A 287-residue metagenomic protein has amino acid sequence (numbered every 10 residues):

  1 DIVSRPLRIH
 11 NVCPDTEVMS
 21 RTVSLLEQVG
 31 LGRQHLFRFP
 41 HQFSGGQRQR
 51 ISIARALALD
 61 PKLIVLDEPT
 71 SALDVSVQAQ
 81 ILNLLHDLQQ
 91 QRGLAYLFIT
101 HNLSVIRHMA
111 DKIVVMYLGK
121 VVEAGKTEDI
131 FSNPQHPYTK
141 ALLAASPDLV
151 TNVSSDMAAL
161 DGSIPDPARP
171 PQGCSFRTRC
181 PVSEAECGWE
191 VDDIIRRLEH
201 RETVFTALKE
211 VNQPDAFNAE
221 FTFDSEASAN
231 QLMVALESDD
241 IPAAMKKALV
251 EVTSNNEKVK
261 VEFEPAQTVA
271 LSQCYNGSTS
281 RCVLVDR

Functional and structural regions predicted by a protein language model:
D1-I9: Q-loop/switch helix immediately C-terminal to the Walker
E17-Q34, L143-A144: Conserved ABC ATPase "signature" region
S20, F37-F39, S155: Interfacial catalytic loop of ABC nucleotide-binding domains
F39-F43, Q47: Conserved ABC ATPase signature
D60: Conserved catalytic motifs of ABC-family nucleotide-binding domains
L63, E68-P69, L73, V77-S155: P-loop NTP-binding/switch modules centered on Walker-like glycine-rich loops
T127-R281, V285-R287: Charged, flexible cofactor/metal-binding loops and thiol motifs
